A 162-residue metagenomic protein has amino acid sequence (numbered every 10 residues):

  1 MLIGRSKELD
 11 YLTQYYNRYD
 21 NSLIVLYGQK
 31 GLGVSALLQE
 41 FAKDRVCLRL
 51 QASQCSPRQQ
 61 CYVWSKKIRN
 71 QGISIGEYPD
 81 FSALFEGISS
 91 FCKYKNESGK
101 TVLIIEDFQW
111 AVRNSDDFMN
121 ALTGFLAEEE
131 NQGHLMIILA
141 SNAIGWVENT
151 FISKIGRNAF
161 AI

Functional and structural regions predicted by a protein language model:
M1-L12: N-terminal pre-P-loop "Q-motif" helix
N17-Y19, K93-S98, A127-H134, R157-N158: Conserved catalytic network of the ASCE P-loop NTPase/AAA+ motor domain
D20-Q39: Walker A/P-loop nucleotide-binding motif
V25-G31, W110-N114, F118, G124-I155: Sensor-1/coupling segment of RecA-like P-loop NTPase cores
D44-L50, R58-G76, G87-S90: Conserved NTP-binding/hydrolysis module of P-loop NTPases
C47, F151-I162: A short helix-turn-beta junction within AAA+ P-loop NTPase domains corresponding to the substrate/partner-engaging
S82-E97: Conserved alpha-helical scaffold flanking the Walker A/P-loop in AAA+ ATPase domains
E106-F108: Walker B catalytic acidic pair
